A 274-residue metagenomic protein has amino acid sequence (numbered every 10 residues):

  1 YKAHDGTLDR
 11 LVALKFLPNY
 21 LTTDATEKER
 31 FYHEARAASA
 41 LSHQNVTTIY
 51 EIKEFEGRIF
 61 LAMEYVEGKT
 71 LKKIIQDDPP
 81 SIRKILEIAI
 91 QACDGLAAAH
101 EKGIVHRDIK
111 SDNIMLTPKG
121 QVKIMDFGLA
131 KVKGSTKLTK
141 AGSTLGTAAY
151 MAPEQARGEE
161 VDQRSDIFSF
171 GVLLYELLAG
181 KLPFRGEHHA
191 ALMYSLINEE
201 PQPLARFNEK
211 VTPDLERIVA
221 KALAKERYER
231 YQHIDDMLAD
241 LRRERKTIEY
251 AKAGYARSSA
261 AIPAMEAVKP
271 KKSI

Functional and structural regions predicted by a protein language model:
H4, Y32, S39, M63 (+6 more regions): C-terminal lobe helix-coil module of Hanks-type protein kinase domains
H4-L11: Conserved N-lobe loop of protein kinases adjacent to the ATP-binding glycine-rich P-loop
P18-A40: AlphaC helix of the eukaryotic protein kinase fold
T22-T26, P118-E160: Activation segment of protein kinases
I52: Activation-segment/catalytic-loop signature of the eukaryotic protein kinase fold
E56-T70: Conserved short submotifs of the Hanks-type protein kinase catalytic core that shape the nucleotide-binding pocket
T70-P80: AlphaC helix of the protein kinase catalytic domain
V105: Conserved catalytic-core element of eukaryotic-like protein kinases
